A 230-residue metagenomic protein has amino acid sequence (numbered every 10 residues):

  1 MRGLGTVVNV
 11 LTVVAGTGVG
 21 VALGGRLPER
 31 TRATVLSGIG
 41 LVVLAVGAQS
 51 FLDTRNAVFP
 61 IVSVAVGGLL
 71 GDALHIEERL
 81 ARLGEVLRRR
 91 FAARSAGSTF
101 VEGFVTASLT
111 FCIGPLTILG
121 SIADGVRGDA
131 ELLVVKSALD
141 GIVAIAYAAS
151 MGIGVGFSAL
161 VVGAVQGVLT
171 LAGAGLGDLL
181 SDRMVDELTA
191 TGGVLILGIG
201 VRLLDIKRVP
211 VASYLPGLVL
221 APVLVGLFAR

Functional and structural regions predicted by a protein language model:
M1-A15, V58-V62, G125-S137, L180-G193 (+1 more regions): Structural signature of hydrophobic alpha-helical transmembrane segments
V8-G16, G20, G24, G40-L41 (+15 more regions): Alpha-helical transmembrane segments in multi-pass membrane proteins
L23, L27, T31-G38, A48-F51 (+7 more regions): Hydrophobic alpha-helical segments of integral membrane proteins, encompassing both true transmembrane helices
A33, T54-I61, G156, V209-Y214: Short, aromatic-rich membrane-interface segments at the entry and exit of alpha-helical transmembrane domains
G47-D53, A107, C112-G120, T170-D182 (+1 more regions): Hydrophobic alpha-helical transmembrane segments in multi-pass integral membrane proteins
F59-E102: Glycine/small-residue-rich loop that forms an oxyanion/phosphate-binding "nest" at active or ligand-binding sites
T99-G175: Helix-loop-helix junctions within the multi-pass membrane cores of secondary transporters/permeases
V201-L220: Interfacial loop-to-transmembrane junctions
